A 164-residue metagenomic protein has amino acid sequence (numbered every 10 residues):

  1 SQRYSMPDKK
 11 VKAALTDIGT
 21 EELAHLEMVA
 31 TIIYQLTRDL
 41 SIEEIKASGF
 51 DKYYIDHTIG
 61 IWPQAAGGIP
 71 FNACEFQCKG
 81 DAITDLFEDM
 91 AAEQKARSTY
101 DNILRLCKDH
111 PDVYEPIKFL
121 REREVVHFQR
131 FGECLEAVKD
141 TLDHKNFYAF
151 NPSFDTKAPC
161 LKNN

Functional and structural regions predicted by a protein language model:
S1-N164: Non-heme di-metal
